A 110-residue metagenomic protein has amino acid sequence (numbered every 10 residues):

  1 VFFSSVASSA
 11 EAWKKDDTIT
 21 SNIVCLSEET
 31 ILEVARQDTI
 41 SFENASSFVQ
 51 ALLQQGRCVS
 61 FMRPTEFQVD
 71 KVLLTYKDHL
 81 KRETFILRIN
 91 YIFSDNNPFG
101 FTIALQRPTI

Functional and structural regions predicted by a protein language model:
V1-S5: Bacterial N-terminal signal peptides
A7-S8, V49-L52, F67-K71, E83-F85: Short amphipathic alpha-helical surface micro-motifs
S9-L52, F61-R63, P108-I110: SH3-family beta-barrel domains
E11-S27, K77, T84-I110: Boundary regions of SH3-family modules and the immediately adjacent low-complexity/disordered segments in eukaryotic
Q55-L73: Conserved beta-strand/loop element in small beta-rich adapter and peptidoglycan-binding domains
V72-L80: Surface-exposed patches in mature extracellular/periplasmic domains of secreted proteins
